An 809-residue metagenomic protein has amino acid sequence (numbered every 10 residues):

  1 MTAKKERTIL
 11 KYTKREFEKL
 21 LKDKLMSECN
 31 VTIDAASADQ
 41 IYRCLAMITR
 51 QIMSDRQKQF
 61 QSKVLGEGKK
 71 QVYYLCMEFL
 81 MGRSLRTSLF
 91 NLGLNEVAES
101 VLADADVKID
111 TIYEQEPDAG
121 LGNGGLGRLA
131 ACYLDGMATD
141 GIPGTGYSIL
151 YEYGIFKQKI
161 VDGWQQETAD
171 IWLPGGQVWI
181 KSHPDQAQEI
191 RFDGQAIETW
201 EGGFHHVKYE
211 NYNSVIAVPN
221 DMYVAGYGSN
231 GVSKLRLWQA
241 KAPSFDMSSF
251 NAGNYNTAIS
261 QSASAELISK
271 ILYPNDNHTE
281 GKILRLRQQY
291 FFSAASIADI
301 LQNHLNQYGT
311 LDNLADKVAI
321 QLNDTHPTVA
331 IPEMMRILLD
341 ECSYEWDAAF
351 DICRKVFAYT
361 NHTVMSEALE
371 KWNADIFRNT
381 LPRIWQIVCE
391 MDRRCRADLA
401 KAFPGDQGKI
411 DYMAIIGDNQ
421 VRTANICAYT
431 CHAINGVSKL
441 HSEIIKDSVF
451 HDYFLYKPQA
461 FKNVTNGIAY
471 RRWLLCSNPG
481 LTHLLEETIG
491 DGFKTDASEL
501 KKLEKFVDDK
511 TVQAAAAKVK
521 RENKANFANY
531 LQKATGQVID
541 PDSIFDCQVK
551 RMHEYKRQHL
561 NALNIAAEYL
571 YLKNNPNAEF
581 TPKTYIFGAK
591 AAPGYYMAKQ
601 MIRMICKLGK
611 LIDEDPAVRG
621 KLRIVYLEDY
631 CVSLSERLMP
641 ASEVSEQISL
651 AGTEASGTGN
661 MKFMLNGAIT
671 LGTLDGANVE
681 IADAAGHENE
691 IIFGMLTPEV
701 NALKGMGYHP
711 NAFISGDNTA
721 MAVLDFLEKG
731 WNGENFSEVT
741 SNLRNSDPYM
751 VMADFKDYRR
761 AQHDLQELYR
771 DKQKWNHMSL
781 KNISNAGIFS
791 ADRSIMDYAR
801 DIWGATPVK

Functional and structural regions predicted by a protein language model:
M1-K809: A conserved ligand/cofactor-binding region detector
